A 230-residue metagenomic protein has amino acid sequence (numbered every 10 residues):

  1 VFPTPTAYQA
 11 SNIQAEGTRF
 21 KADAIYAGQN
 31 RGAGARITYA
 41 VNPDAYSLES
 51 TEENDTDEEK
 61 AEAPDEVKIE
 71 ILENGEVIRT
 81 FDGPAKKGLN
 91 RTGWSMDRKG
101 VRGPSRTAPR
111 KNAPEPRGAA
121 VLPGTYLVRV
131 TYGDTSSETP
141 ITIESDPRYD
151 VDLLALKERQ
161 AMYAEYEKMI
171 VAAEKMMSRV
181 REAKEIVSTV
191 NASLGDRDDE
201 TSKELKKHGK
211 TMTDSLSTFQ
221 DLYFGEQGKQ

Functional and structural regions predicted by a protein language model:
V1-Q230: C-terminal low-complexity, glycine/proline- and small-hydrophobic-enriched intrinsically disordered tails that act as
